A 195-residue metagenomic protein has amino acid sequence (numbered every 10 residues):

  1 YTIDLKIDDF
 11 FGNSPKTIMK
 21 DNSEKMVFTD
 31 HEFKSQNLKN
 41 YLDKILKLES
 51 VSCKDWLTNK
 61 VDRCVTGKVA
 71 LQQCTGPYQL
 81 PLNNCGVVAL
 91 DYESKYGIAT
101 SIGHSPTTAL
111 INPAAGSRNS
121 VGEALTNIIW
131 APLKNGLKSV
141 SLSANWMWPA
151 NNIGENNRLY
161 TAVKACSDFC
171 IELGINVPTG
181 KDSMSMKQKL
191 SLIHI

Functional and structural regions predicted by a protein language model:
Y1-L192: Glycine/proline-enriched, intrinsically flexible loops and inter-domain linkers
